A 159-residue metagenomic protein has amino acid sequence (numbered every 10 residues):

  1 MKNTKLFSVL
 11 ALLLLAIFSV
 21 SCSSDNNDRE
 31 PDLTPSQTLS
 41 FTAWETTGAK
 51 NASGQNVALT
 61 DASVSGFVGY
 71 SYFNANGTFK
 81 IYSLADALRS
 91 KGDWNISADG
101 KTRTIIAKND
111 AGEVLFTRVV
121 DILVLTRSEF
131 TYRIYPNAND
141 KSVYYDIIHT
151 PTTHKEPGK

Functional and structural regions predicted by a protein language model:
M1-V9: Bacterial N-terminal signal peptides that target proteins for export
A11-L15: Outer/extracellular conduits and scaffolds centered on Gram-negative outer-membrane beta-barrels
I17-S21: C-terminal motif of bacterial Sec signal peptides marking the signal peptidase cleavage site
S23-K159: Lipid interaction determinants
